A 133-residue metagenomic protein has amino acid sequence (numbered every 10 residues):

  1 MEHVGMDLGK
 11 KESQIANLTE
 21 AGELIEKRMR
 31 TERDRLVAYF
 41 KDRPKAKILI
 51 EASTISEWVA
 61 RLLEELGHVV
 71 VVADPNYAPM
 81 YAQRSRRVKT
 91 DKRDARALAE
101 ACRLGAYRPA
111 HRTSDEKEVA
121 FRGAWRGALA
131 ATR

Functional and structural regions predicted by a protein language model:
M1-R133: Phosphate- and other anionic-substrate recognition elements at nucleic-acid/protein interfaces
